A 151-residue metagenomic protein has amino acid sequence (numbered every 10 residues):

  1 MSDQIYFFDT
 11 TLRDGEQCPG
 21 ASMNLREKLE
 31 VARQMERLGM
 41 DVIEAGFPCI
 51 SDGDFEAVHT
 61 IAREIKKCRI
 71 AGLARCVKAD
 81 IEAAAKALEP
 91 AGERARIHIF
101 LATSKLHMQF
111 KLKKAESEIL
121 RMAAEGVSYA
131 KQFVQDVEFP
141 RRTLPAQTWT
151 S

Functional and structural regions predicted by a protein language model:
M1-S22: N-terminal amphipathic alpha-helix/helix-capping segment at the start of soluble metabolic enzymes
S2-I5, G39-D41, K66-I70, G92-A95 (+1 more regions): Short, well-ordered coil/turn segments that N-cap beta-strands
E16-R26, A45-C49: A short N-terminal beta->alpha junction/helix N-cap motif
K28-G46, L88: Catalytic domains of carbohydrate-active enzymes, especially glycoside hydrolases
Q34-R37, T60, Y129: Alpha-helical scaffold elements within enzyme catalytic domains, especially in hydrolases
M40-R75, A102-L112, P140-Q147: Glycine-rich, proline-tolerant flexible connector loops at the mouths of alpha/beta enzymes
A79-S151: Hydrophobic, small-residue-rich alpha-helical packing segments that form membrane-like cores
